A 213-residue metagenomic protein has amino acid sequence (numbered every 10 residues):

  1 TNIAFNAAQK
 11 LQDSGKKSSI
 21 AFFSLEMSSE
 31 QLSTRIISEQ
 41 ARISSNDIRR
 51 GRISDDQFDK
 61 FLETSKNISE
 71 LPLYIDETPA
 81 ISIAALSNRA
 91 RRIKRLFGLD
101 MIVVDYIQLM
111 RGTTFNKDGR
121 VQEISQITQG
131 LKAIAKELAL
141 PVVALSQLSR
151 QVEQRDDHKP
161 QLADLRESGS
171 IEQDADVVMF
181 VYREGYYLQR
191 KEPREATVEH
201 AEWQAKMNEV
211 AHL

Functional and structural regions predicted by a protein language model:
N2, G15-I20, E70, L99 (+4 more regions): Active-site lining segments that contact anionic ligands and/or coordinate catalytic metals
N2, N6-G98, G112: Cytosolic-facing regulatory segments adjacent to core modules
A21, L99-A144: Helical hairpin unit composed of two closely spaced alpha helices linked by a short loop
L25, I53, Y106-I107, Q147-L148 (+1 more regions): Short, ordered loop/turn segments at secondary-structure junctions
S29-T34, R42-S45, M110-F115, R150-D156 (+1 more regions): Switch/connector loops and helix/strand junctions flanking conserved nucleotide-binding motifs in nucleotide-processing
Q31, P72, E77, V103-I107 (+2 more regions): Conserved phosphate-chemistry cores used by DNA topoisomerases
E77-R89, K117-S125, P160: Active-site glycine- and acidic-residue-rich loops that bind and position anionic ligands or nucleotide-like cofactors
Q122-L213: Phosphate-binding/switch region of NTP-binding enzymes
